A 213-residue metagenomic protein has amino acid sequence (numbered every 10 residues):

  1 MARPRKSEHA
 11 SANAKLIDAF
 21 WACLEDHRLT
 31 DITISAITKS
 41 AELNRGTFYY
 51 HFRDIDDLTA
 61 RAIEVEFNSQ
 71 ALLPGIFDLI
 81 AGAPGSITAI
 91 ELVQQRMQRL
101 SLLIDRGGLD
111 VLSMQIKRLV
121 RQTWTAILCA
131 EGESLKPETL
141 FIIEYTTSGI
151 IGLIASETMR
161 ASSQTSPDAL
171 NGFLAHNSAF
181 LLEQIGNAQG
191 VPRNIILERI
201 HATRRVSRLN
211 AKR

Functional and structural regions predicted by a protein language model:
M1-K6: Short Lys/Arg-rich basic patches
A10-W21, E25, T30-I34, K39-E42 (+3 more regions): An amphipathic alpha-helix adjacent to DNA-recognition modules
I32-T33, S101-L103, L112: Short, hydrophobic secondary-structure boundary micro-motifs
H51, V120, W124, F180 (+1 more regions): Terminal, non-globular segments
P74, L100-L103, I127-E131, E157-A161: Secondary-structure edge/capping motif, primarily at the C-terminal ends of alpha-helices and the immediately following
L79-S101, E144, G152, N171: Amphipathic alpha-helical segments that line or abut small-molecule/effector binding pockets and mediate allosteric
I87-T88, G108-E133, P137-I154, D168 (+2 more regions): Amphipathic alpha-helical packing segments from all-alpha helical-bundle domains
S156-R213: C-terminal peripheral helix-coil segments that are non-catalytic and often amphipathic
